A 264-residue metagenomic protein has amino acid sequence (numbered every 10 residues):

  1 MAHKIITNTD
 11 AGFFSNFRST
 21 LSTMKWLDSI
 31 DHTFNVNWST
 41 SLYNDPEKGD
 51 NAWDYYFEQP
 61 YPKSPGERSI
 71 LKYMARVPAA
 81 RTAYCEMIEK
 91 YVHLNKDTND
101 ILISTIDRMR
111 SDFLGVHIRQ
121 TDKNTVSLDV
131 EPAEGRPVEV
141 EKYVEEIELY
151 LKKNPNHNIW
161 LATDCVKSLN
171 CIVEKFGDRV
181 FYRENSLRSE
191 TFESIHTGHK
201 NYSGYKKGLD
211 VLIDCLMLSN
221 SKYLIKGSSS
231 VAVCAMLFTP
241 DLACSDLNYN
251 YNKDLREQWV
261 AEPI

Functional and structural regions predicted by a protein language model:
M1-L149, K153, H157-N158, L169: Secretory-pathway glycan-assembly enzymes, especially type II membrane glycosyltransferases that use nucleotide-sugar
T7-G12, Y202-G204, K222-Y223: A short glycine/serine-rich beta->alpha loop
G12, F17, L21, V211-D254: A donor-sugar binding/catalytic signature common to diverse glycosyltransferases and related nucleotide-sugar
D28-T40, F238-I264: Gly/Pro- and small hydrophobic-enriched strand-loop and loop-to-helix capping segments that sit at the rims
A52-D54, F176-E184, D241-A243, E262-I264: Active-site regions of enzymes building and remodeling cell-envelope glycoconjugates
S111, G177, S221-K222: Short, well-ordered alpha-helix to beta-strand connector turns
H117-T125, E148-Y202: Catalytic donor nucleotide-activated moiety binding site of glycosyltransferases and closely related
H199-I213: A polyampholytic, Gly/Pro-enriched intrinsically disordered region
